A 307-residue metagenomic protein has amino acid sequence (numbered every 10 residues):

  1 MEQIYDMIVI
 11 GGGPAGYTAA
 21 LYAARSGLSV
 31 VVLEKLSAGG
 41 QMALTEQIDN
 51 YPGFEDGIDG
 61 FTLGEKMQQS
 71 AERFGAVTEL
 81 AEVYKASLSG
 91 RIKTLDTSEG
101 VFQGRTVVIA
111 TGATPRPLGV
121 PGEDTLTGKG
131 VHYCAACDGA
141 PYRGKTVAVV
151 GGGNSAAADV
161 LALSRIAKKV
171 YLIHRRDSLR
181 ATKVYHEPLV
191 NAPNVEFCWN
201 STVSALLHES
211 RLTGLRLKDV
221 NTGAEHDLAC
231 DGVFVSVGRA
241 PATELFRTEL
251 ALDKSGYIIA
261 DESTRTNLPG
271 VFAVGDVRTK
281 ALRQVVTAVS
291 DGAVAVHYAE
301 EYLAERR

Functional and structural regions predicted by a protein language model:
I4-D6, L80-A81, R143-K145, N200 (+2 more regions): Phosphate-coordination loops involved in phosphoryl transfer and adenosine-cofactor binding
Y5-F74, A157-K183, D253: Beta1-alpha1 glycine-rich phosphate/pyrophosphate-binding loop at the start of Rossmann-like nucleotide-binding domains
G12, T111-G112, V237-G238: Glycine-rich, N-terminal phosphate-binding loop of Rossmann-like dinucleotide-binding domains
A71-G90, L95-D96, V101-F102, S164-E262 (+1 more regions): A Rossmann-like FAD-binding core segment of flavoenzymes
T78-R143, V147, G152: Glycine/small-residue-rich loop that forms an oxyanion/phosphate-binding "nest" at active or ligand-binding sites
G119, T125-P141, V237-T287, D291-V294 (+1 more regions): FAD-site-proximal beta/loop scaffold in flavoenzymes
